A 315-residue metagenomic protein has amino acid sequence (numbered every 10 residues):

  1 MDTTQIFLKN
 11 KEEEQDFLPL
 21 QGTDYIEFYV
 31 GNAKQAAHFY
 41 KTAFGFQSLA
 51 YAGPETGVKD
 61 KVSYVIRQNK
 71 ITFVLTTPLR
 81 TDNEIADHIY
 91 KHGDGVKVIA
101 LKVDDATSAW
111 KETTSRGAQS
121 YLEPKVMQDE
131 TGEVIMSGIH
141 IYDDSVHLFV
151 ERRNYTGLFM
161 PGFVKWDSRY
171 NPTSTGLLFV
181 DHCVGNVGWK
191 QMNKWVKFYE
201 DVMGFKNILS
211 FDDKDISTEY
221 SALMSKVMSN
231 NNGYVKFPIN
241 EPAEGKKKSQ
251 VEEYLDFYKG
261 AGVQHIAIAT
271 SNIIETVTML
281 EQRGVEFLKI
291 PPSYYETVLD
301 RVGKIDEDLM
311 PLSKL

Functional and structural regions predicted by a protein language model:
D2-K11, Y64-N83, R152-W166: Conserved oxyanion/phosphate-binding beta-strand-loop segments in alpha/beta enzyme cores
D2-K34, V96-I99, L158-V196, K259-A269: N-terminal beta-strand motif that seeds the catalytic metal site of vicinal oxygen chelate
L18-Q21, E27-T72, S115, P124-E130 (+5 more regions): Core segments of cupin and vicinal oxygen chelate
T23-E27, F46, I66, F73-L75 (+10 more regions): Short, structured motif recognition centered on aromatic/hydrophobic residues
A52, D82-Y90, V150-E151, F211 (+1 more regions): ER-lumen resident redox/N-glycosylation machinery signature
T77, D94-V103, T107-E219, M224-K226 (+1 more regions): Extended catalytic-interface subdomain
N232-V251: Active-site-adjacent "gating/activation" loops or surface patches in catalytic cores
E252, F257-L315: Active-site/pore-lining binding-face segments in mid-to-C-terminal subdomains
